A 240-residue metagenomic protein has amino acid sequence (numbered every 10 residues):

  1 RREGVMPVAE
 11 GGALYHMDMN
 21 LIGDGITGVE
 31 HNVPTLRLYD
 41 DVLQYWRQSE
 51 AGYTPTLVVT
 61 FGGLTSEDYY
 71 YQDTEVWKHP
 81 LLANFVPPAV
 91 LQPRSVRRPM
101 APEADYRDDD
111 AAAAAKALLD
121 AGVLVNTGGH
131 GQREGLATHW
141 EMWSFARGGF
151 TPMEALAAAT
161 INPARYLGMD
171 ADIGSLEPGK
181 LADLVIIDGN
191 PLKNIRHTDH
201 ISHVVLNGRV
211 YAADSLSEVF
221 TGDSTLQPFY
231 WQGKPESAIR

Functional and structural regions predicted by a protein language model:
R1-G23, T35, V59-T60, R107-D109: Divalent metal-binding pocket/active-site signature
E3-M6, I22-V29, Q48-G52, G122 (+1 more regions): Glycine-enriched alpha-helix->loop->beta-strand junction motifs that scaffold or abut catalytic
H16-D18, L38-V42, G174: Short acidic active-site motifs
V29, Y53, H130, F145 (+5 more regions): Divalent metal-coordination and catalytic microenvironments
N32-G148, T221-S224, Q232-R240: Active-site neighborhoods of metal-dependent hydrolases
L136, T151-L156, Y166-S202: Acidic, glycine-enriched loop/beta-strand segments at the rims of small-molecule binding/catalytic pockets
